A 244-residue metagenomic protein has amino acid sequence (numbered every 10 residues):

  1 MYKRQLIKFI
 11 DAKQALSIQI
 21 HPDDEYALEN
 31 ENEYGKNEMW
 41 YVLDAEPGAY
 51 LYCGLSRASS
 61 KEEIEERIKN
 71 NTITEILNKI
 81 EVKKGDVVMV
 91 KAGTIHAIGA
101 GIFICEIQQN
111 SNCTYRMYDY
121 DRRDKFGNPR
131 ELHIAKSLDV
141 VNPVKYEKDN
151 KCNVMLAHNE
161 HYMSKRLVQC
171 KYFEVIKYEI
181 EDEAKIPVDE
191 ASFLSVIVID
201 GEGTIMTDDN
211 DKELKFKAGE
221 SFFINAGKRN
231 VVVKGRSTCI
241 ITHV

Functional and structural regions predicted by a protein language model:
K3-K84, I98-E202, M206-D208, L214-S221 (+1 more regions): Active-site region of the double-stranded beta-helix
G85, N230-G235: Noncatalytic modules at the cell exterior or secretory-pathway interfaces, chiefly beta-strand-rich lectin/adhesion
D86-T94: Internal active-site segments that recognize and position negatively charged phosphoryl groups and nucleotide moieties
T94-A97, K228-V231: Short, charged beta-turn/beta-strand-edge "cap" motif at the junction between a beta-strand and an adjacent loop
D182, A226, G235: Residues on the solvent-exposed faces and adjacent turns of beta-rich solenoids used to engage binding targets
E202-T204, K228-N230, T238: Structural motif
G219, A226-K228: Short, solvent-exposed S/T- and G/P-enriched segments that are highly enriched in secreted/extracellular and lumenal
